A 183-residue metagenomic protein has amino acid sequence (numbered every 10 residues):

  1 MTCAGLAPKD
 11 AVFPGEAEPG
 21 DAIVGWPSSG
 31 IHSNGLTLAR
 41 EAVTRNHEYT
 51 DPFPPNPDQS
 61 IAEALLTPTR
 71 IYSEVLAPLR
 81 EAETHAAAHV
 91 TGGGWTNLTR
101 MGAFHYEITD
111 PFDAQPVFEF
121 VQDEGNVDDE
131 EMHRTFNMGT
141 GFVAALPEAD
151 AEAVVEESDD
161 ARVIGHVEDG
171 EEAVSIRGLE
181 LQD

Functional and structural regions predicted by a protein language model:
M1-A7, E41-H47, A103-H105: A glycine- and small-aliphatic-rich helix-loop capping segment at beta-alpha/alpha-beta transitions that lines
M1-T37, H166: Glycine-rich anion-binding loops of enzyme active sites
A11, T50, D128-E130: Phosphate-handling active-site elements
V12-A17, G35-L38, L98-R100, E172-R177: Short acidic, glycine/serine/threonine-rich loops at helix termini
E16-E18, N34, R40-A42, E48 (+2 more regions): General N-terminal targeting signals
P19-A22, P54-P55, N97-A103: Short acidic (Asp/Glu) and glycine-rich catalytic loops that position anionic groups and cofactors
I31-P78: Glycine-rich, acidic
Q59-S60, A64, R70-D183: Glycine-/charge-enriched secondary-structure boundary and capping motifs
